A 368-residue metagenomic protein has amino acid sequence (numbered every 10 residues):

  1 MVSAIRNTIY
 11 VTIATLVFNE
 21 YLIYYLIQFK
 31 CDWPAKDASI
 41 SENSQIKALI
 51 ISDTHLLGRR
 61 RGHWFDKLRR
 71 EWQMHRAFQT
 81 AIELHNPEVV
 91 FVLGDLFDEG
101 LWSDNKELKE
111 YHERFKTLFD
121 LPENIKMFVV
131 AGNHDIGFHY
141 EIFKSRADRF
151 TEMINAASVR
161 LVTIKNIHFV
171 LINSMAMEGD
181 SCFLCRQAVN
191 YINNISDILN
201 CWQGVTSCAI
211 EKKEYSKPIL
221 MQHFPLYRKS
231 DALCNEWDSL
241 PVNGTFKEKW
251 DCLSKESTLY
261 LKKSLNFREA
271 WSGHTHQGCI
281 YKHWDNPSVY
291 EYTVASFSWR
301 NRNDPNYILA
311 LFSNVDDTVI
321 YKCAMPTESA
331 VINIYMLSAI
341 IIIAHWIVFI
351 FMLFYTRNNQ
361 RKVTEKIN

Functional and structural regions predicted by a protein language model:
V2-K109, R114: N-terminal active-site segment of His-dependent metallophosphoesterases
A4-T8, T12-D37, S158-V162, F246-K249 (+3 more regions): Binuclear metal-dependent phosphoesterase catalytic core
E20, S44-I46, N86-E88, P122-M127 (+3 more regions): Loop/turn elements at helix/coil->beta-strand transitions in domains of secreted/extracellular proteins
Y25-A38, L101-E214, P241-T245, D285-S296 (+1 more regions): Extended active-site neighborhood of metal-dependent phosphoesterases/phosphodiesterases
Q45-R61, N166-E178, P218-H223, E269 (+2 more regions): Active-site-proximal beta-strand elements of phosphoester/diester hydrolases
I50-S52, V89-D95, K126-N133, I219-H223 (+3 more regions): Active-site neighborhood of phospho(di)ester-bond hydrolases with catalytic His/Asp-centered motifs
T54-L57, L96-E99, N133-G137, M175-G179 (+3 more regions): Solvent-exposed loop/turn segments at secondary-structure junctions within structured extracellular/periplasmic domains
C208-N266: Active-site-proximal segments of metal-dependent phosphoesterases and phosphodiesterases across multiple
